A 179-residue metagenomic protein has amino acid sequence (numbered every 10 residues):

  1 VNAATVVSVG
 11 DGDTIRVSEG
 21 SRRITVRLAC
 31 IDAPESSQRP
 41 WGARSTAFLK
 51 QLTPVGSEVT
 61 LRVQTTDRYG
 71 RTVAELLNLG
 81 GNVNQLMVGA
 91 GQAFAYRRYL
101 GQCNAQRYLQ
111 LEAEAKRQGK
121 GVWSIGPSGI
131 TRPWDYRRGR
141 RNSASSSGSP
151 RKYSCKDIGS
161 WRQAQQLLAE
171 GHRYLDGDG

Functional and structural regions predicted by a protein language model:
V1-R173, G177: Small beta-barrel nucleic-acid-binding modules, primarily SNase/OB-fold domains and secondarily Tudor-like barrels
